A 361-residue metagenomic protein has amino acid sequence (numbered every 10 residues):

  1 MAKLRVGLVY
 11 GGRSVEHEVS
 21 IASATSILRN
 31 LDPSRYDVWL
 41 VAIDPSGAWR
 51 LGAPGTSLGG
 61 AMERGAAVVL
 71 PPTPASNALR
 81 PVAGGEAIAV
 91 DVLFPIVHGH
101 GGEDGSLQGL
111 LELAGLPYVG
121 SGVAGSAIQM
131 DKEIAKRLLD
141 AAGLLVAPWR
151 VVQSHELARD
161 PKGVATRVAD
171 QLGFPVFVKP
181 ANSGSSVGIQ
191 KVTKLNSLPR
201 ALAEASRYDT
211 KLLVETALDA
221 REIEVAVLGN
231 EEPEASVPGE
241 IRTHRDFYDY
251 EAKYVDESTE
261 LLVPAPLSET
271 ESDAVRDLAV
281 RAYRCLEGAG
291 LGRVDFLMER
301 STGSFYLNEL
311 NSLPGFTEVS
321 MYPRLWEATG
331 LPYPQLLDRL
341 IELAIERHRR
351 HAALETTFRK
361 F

Functional and structural regions predicted by a protein language model:
M1-A124, I128-I134, L138, V152-V164 (+2 more regions): ATP-binding N-terminal substructure of ATP-dependent carboxylate-amine bond-forming enzymes
A2-L4, Y10-R13, P33, G143 (+1 more regions): ATP-dependent carboxylate activation and anion-phosphoryl transfer catalytic cores that bind Mg-ATP to form
A2-V9, S14-V15, A22, A87 (+1 more regions): Active-site nucleotide/adenylate-binding loops and adjacent lid/helix of ATP-dependent enzymes
V38, P117-Y118, V146, V176 (+2 more regions): Hydrophobic beta-strand scaffold residues
D44-G47, Q153, N182-G184, L218-R221 (+4 more regions): Glycine-rich beta-alpha junction loops
D140, V152, I189-K194, V227-N230 (+3 more regions): Short beta-strand-to-turn element immediately C-terminal to the catalytic PLP-Schiff-base lysine in fold type I
T193-D277, S301-Y306: Phosphate-binding site of ATP-dependent enzymes
